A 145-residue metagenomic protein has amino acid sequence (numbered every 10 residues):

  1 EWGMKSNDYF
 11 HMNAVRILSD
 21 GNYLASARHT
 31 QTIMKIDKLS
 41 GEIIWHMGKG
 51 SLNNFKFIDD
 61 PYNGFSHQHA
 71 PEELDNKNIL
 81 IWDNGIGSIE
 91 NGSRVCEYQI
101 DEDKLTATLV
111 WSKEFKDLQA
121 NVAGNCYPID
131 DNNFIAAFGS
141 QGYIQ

Functional and structural regions predicted by a protein language model:
E1-Q145: Histidine-/acidic-rich catalytic cores in large beta-rich domains
